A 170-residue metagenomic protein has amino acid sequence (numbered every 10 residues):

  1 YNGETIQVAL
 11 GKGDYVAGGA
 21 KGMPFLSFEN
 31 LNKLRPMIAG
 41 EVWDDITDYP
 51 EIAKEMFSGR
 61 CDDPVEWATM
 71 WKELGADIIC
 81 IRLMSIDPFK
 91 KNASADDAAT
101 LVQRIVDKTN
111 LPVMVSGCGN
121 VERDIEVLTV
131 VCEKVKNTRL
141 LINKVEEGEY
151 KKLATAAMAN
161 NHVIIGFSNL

Functional and structural regions predicted by a protein language model:
Y1-S58, E66: N-terminal amphipathic alpha-helix/helix-capping segment at the start of soluble metabolic enzymes
I38-E66, K90-A93, G117-V121, N143-K144 (+1 more regions): Active-site mouth loops of central-metabolism enzymes
P50-I52, G75-R104, T109, V115-V121: Glycine-rich, proline-tolerant flexible connector loops at the mouths of alpha/beta enzymes
G59-M84: Catalytic domains of carbohydrate-active enzymes, especially glycoside hydrolases
W71, I105, V131: Conserved, mostly hydrophobic/aromatic
C80-R82, K91, P112-N120, N137-Y150 (+1 more regions): Catalytic beta/alpha-barrel core
P88-L101, N120-L128, V145-A157, L170: Active-site-adjacent beta->alpha loops and helix N-cap segments on the catalytic face of soluble alpha/beta enzymes
C132-N137, T155-A159: Short, surface-exposed basic-aromatic patches at helix termini and helix-loop junctions that form
